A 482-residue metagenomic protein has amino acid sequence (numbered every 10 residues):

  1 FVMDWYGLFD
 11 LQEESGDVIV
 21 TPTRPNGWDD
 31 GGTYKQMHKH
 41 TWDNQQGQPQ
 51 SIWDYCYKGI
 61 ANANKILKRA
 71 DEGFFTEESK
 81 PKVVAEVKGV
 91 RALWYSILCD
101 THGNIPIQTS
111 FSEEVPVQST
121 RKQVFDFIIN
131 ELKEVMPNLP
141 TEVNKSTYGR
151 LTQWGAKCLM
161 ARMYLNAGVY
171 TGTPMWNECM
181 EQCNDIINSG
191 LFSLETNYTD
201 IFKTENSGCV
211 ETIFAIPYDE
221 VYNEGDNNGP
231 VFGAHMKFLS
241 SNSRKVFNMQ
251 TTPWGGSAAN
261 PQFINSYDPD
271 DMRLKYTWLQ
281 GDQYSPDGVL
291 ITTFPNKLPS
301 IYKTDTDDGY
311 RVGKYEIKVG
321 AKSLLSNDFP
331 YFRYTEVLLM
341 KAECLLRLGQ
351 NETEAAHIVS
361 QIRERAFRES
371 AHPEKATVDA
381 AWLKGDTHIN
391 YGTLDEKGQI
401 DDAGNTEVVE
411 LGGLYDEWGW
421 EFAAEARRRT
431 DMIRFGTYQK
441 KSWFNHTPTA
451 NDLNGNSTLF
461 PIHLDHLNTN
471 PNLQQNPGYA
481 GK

Functional and structural regions predicted by a protein language model:
F1-L8, N44-N227, P269-K482: Acidic/polar-rich alpha-helix caps and helix-coil junctions
M3-G27: Generic N-terminal leader segments that precede the first folded domain
V20-T41, Y302-E316: Short alpha-helical hairpin
Q118, Q250-T252, I264, G404: Hydrophobic alpha-helical scaffolding
F232-G255: Short, cationic low-complexity segments
T252, N260-D268, M272: A contiguous, surface-exposed recognition patch within enzymatic or periplasmic domains that forms
